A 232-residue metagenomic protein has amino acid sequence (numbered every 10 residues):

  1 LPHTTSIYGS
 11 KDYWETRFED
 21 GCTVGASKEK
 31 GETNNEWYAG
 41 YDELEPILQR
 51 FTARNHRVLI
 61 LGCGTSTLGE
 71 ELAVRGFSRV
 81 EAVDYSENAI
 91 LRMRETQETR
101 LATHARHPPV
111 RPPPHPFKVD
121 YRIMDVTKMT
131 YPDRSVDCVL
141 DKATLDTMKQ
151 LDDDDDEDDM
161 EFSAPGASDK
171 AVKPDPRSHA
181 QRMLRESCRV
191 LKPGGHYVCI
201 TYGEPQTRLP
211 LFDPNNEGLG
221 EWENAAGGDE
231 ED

Functional and structural regions predicted by a protein language model:
L1-K28, N34, Y38: N-terminal, positively charged/glycine-rich alpha-helical extensions of SAM-dependent methyltransferases
N34-H56: Conserved alpha-helix/loop element of class I SAM-dependent methyltransferases that forms part of the SAM/SAH-binding
L59-K128: Class I SAM-dependent methyltransferase SAM/SAH-binding core
T127-V139: A short acidic, Gly/Pro-enriched loop at the edge of an enzyme's catalytic core that lines a small-molecule cofactor
D141-L145, Q150: A short beta-strand submotif of the Rossmann-like class I SAM-dependent methyltransferase core that lines
D154-P193: A short glycine-rich, Lys/Arg-flanked "PGG" loop and its adjoining helix->strand segment in the class I
R185, Q206-D232: Conserved Class I S-adenosyl-L-methionine
G194-T201: Conserved beta-strand signature within the Rossmann-like core of class I S-adenosyl-L-methionine
